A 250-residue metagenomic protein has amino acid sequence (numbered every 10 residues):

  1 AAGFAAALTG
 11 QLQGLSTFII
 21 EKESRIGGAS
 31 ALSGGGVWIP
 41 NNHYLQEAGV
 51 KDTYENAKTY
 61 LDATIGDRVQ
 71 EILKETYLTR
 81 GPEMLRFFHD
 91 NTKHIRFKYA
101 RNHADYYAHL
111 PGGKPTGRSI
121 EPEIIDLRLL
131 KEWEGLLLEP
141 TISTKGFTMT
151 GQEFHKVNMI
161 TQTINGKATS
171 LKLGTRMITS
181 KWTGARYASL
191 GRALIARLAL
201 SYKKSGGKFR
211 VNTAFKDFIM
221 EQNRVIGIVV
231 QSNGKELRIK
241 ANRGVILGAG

Functional and structural regions predicted by a protein language model:
A1-I19: N-terminal Rossmann-like FAD-binding beta1-loop-alpha1 element of flavoenzymes
K22-K208: Conserved N-terminal/central alpha/beta ligand/cofactor-binding core
E23-R25, F215-I219: Acidic, glycine-rich active-site loops and adjacent beta-strand->loop/helix elements that engage anionic groups
N41, A249-G250: Glycine-rich, N-terminal phosphate-binding loop of Rossmann-like dinucleotide-binding domains
Y202-D217, R238-K240: A conserved beta-strand/loop element that lines the FAD pocket in flavoprotein oxidoreductases
N223-V229: Short, hydrophobic/aromatic-rich segments at coil-to-beta transitions
N233-G244, G248: Core beta-strand elements of the Rossmann-like FAD/NAD(P) dinucleotide-binding domain in flavoenzyme oxidoreductases
